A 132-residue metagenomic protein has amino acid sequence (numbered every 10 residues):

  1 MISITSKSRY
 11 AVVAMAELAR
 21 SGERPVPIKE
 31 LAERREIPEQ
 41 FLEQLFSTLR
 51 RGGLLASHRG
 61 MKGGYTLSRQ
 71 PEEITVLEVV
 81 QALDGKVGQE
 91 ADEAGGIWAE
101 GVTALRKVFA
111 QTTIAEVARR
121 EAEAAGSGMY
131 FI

Functional and structural regions predicted by a protein language model:
I2-I37, T66: N-terminal helix-turn-helix DNA-binding core of bacterial DNA-binding proteins
M15, F46-S47: Short, hydrophobic-biased segments on the C-terminal half of alpha helices that form "recognition helices"
E33, R50-R51: Alpha-helical residues within the helix-turn-helix
Q40: Key DNA-contact positions within bacterial/archaeal DNA-binding proteins
G52-S68: Beta-hairpin "wing" of winged helix-turn-helix
P71-I97: Conserved segment of winged-helix/HTH DNA-binding domains
D92-I132: C-terminal regulatory/oligomerization modules of transcriptional regulators
